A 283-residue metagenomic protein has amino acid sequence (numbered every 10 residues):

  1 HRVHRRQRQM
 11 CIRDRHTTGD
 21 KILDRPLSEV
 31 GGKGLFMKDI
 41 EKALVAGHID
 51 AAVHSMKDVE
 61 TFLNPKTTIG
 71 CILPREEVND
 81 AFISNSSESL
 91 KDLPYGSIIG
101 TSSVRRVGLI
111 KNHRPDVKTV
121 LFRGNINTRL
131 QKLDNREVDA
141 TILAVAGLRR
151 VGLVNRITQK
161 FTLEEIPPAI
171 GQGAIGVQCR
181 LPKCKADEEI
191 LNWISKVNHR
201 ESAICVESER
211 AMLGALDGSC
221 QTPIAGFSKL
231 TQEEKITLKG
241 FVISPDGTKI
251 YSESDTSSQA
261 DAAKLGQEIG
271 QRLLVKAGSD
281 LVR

Functional and structural regions predicted by a protein language model:
H1-R8, I12: Single conserved hydrophobic/aromatic residue that forms the stacking wall/gate of nucleotide- or nucleobase-binding
R5-R6, K91-S102, S195-A203: Short loop->beta-strand "edge-of-pocket" segments that line small-molecule binding or catalytic clefts across diverse
R15-D20, G32-I40, T119-Q131, D261: Short helix-initiation/N-cap motifs at beta->coil->alpha
D24-D50: Short, structured active-site "lid" loops
V45-H54, D58, R136-A146: Alpha-to-beta junction loops
M56-V59, P65-V117, R180: A conserved helix-loop-strand patch within extracytoplasmic ligand-binding domains of the periplasmic binding
T119-S208: Pocket-lining segment of extracytoplasmic ligand-binding domains
A203-L273: A C-terminal functional module that forms or caps the active site or interfaces directly with catalytic machinery
